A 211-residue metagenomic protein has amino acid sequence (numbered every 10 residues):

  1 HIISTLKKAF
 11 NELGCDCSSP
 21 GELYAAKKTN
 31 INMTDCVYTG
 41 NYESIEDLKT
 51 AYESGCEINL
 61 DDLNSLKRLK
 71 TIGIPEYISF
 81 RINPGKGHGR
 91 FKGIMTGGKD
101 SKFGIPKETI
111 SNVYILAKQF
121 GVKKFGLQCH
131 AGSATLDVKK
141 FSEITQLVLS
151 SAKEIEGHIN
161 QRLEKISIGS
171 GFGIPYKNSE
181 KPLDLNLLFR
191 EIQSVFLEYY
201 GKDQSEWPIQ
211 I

Functional and structural regions predicted by a protein language model:
H1-K165, I174, V195, Y200-G201: Active-site-proximal beta-alpha core segment in soluble small-molecule metabolic enzymes
I168: Structured binding elements
G173-P175, K181-I211: Anionic-ligand-binding alpha/beta catalytic cores of soluble enzymes and soluble regulatory domains that recognize
